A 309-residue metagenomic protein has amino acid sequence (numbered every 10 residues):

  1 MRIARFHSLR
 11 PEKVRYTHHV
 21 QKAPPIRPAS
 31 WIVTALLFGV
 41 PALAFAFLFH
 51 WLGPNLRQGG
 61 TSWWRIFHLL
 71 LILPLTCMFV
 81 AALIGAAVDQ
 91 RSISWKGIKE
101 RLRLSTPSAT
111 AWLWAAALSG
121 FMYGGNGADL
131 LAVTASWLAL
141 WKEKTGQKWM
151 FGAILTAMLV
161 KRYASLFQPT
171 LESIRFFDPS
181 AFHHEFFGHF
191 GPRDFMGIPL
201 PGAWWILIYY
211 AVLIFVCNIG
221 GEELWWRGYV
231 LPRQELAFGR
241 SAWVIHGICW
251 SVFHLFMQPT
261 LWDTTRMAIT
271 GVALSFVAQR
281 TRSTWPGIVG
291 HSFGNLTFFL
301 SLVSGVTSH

Functional and structural regions predicted by a protein language model:
M1-R162, L166-L171, R175-F176, D194-F195 (+1 more regions): N-terminal, membrane-interfacial amphipathic/helix-forming hydrophobic leader that caps and precedes the first
A128-D129, G146-F151, M158-T170, I174-F177 (+1 more regions): Transmembrane helix-loop-helix hairpins at the membrane interface of multi-pass integral membrane proteins
